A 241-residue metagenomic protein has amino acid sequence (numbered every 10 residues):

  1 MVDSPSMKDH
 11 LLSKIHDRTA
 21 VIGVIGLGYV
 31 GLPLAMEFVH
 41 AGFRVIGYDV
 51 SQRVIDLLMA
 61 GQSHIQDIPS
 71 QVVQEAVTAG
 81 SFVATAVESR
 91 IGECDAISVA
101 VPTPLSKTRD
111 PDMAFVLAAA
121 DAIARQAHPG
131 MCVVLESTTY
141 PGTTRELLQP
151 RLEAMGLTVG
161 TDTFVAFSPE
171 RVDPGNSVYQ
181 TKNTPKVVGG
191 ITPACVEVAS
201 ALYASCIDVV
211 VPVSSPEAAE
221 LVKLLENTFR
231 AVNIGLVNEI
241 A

Functional and structural regions predicted by a protein language model:
V2-A241: Structural/interface elements that position substrates and couple domains in central-metabolism enzymes
